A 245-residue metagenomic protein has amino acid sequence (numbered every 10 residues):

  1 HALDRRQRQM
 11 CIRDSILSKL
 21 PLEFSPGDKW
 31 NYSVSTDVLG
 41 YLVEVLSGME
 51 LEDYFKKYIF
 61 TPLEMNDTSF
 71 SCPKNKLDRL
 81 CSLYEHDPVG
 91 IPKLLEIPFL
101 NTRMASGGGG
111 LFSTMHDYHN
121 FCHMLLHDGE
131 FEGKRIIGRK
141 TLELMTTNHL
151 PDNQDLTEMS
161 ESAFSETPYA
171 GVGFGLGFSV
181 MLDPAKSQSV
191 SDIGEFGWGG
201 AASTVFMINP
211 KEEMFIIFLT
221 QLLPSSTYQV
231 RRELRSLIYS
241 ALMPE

Functional and structural regions predicted by a protein language model:
H1-R8, I12: Single conserved hydrophobic/aromatic residue that forms the stacking wall/gate of nucleotide- or nucleobase-binding
R13-L20, V89-L94: Long, amphipathic, Lys/Arg-enriched alpha-helical "connector/arm" segment
S15-L22, G40, C122-H123: Amphipathic, well-packed alpha-helical segments that form the structural scaffold of globular domains
I16, W30-T36: Aromatic- and glycine-enriched pocket-lining scaffold segments that form the walls of small-molecule binding clefts
G27, Y32, E44-K57, T61 (+1 more regions): Catalytic loop of the DD-peptidase/beta-lactamase superfamily, centered on the K-T-G motif and neighboring
L63-N66: Hydrophobic "lid/gating" helix adjacent to the active-site nucleophile that controls access to an acyl-thioester pocket
K76-L77: Non-catalytic beta-strand/loop surface segments
